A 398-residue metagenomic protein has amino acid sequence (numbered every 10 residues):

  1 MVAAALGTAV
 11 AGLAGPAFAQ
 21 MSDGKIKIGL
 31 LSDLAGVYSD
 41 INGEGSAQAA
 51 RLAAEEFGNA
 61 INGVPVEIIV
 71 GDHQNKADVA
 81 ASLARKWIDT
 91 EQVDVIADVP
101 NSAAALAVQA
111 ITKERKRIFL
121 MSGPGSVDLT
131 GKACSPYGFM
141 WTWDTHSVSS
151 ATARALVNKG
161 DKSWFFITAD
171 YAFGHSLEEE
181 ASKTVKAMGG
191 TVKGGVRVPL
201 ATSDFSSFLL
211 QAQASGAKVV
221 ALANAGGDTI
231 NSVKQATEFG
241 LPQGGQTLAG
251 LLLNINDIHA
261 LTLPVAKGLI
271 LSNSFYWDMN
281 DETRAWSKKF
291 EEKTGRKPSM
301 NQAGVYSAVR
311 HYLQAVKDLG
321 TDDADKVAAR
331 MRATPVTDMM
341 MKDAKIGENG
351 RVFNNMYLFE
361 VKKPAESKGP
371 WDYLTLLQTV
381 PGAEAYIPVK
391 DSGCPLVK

Functional and structural regions predicted by a protein language model:
M1-K27, G393-K398: Short, low-complexity disordered leader/linker segments with a strong preference for bacterial N-terminal type II
P16-L30, N59-P65, V157-K162: Immediate post-signal peptide segment of exported/extracytoplasmic ligand-binding proteins
M21, D40-S46, E56, A60-G131 (+3 more regions): Beta-alpha junction/loop-to-helix N-cap segments that form part of ligand/metal-binding clefts
S22-R51, G71-D78, P100-N101, I167-H175 (+1 more regions): Extracytoplasmic "Venus flytrap"
I26, P335-K398: Solvent-exposed, acidic/polar segments of extracytosolic/periplasmic ligand-binding ectodomains
S82, V127-D128, P136-F239, F275-A285 (+1 more regions): Extracellular/periplasmic Venus flytrap/periplasmic-binding protein
W87-P100, L120-S122, S163-T168, G216-G226 (+3 more regions): Periplasmic-binding protein-like
V233-A308, K317-G320, D372-V397: Extracellular/periplasmic periplasmic-binding protein-like sensory domains
